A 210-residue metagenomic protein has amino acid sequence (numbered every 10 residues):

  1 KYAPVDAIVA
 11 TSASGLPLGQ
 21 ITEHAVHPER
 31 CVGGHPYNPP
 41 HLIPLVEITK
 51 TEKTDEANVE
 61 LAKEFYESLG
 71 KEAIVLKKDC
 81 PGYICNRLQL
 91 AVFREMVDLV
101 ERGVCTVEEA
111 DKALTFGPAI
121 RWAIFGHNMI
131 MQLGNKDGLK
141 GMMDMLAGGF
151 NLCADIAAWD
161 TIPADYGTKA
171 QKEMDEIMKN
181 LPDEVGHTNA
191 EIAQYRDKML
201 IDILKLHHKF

Functional and structural regions predicted by a protein language model:
K1-Y2, H24: N-terminal helix-loop segment corresponding to the beta1-alpha1 unit of nucleotide/adenylate-binding folds
Y2-A3, T49: Short low-complexity stretches enriched in small and charged residues
A3-A7, P28-E29: A short helix->loop->beta-strand "cap" motif at the edges of active sites that frequently abuts
T11-N86: Rossmann-fold dinucleotide-binding core
E23, E67, V100-E101, G148: Short polybasic/polar patches that bind polyanions
V26, K53, A57, A91 (+2 more regions): Charged, alpha-helix-enriched surfaces in structured cytosolic catalytic cores of large nucleotide-utilizing machines
P40-T49, S68-L69, I74, K78-V104 (+2 more regions): Active-site-proximal catalytic alpha-helix in oxidoreductases
E60, K71, R102, V107-F210: NAD(P)-dependent Rossmann-like dehydrogenase/reductase catalytic/cofactor-binding core
